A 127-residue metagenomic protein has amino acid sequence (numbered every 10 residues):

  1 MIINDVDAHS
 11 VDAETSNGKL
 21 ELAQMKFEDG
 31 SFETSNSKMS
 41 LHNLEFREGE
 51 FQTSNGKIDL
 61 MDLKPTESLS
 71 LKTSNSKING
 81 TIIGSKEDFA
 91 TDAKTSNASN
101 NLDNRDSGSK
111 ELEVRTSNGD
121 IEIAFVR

Functional and structural regions predicted by a protein language model:
M1-S35: Right-handed parallel beta-helix
D5, A23-M25, D29-G30, S40-R127: Short, surface-exposed interaction patches in beta-rich subdomains that mediate adhesion/assembly near membranes
